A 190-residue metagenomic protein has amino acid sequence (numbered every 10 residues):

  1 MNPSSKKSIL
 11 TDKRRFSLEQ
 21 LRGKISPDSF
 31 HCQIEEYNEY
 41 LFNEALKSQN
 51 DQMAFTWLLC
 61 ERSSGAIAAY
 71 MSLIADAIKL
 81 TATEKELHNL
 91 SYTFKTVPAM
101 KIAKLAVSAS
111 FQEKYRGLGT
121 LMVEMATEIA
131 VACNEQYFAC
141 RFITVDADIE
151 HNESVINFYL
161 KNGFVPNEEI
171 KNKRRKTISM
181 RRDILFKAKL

Functional and structural regions predicted by a protein language model:
M1-K114, T120-L190: Non-catalytic substrate-recognition and accessory regions of acyl/acetyltransferase enzymes
